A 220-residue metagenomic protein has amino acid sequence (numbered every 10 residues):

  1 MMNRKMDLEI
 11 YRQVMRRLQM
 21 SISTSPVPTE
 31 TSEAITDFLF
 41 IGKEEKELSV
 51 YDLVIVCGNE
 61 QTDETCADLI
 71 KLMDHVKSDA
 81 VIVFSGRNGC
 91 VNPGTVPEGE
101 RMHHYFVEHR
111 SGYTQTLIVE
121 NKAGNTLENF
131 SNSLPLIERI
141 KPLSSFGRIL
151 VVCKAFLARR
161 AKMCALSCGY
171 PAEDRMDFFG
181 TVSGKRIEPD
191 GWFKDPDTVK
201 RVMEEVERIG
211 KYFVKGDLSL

Functional and structural regions predicted by a protein language model:
M2-T198: A structural signal for short, hydrophobic/glycine-enriched beta-strand patches
R186-L220: C-terminal capping/extension of enzyme domains
